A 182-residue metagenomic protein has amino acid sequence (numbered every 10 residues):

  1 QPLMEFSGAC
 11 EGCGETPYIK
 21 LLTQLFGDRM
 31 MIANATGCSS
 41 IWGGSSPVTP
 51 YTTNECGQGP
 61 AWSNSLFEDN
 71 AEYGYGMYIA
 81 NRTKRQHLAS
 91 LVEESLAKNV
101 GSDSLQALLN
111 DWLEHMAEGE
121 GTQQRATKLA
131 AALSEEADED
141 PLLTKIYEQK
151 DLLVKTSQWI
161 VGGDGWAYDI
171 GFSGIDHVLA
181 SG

Functional and structural regions predicted by a protein language model:
Q1-G182: Cofactor-binding active-site loop characterized by glycine-rich and histidine/acidic residues
